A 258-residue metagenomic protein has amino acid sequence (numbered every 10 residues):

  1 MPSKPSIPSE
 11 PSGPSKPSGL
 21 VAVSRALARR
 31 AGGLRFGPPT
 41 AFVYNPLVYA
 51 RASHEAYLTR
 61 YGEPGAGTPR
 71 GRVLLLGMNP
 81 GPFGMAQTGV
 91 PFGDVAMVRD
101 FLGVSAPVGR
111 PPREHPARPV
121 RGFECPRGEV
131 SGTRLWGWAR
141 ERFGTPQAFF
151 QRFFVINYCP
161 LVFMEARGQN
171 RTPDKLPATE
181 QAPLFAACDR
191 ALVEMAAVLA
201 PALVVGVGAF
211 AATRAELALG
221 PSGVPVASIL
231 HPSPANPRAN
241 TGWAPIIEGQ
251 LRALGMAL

Functional and structural regions predicted by a protein language model:
M1-K4, P119-F123, P232: Charged, low-complexity surface segments at secondary-structure and domain boundaries
S3-S18: Ser/Thr/Pro-rich low-complexity tandem-repeat tracts
G19-L203, A212-T213, A227, P237 (+1 more regions): A polyanion-binding, active-site-adjacent surface
A209: Flexible loop residues that form catalytic and substrate-binding hotspots at small-molecule/glycan-binding clefts
L217-G242: Extended hydrophobic/aromatic segments used for targeting, binding, or gating
